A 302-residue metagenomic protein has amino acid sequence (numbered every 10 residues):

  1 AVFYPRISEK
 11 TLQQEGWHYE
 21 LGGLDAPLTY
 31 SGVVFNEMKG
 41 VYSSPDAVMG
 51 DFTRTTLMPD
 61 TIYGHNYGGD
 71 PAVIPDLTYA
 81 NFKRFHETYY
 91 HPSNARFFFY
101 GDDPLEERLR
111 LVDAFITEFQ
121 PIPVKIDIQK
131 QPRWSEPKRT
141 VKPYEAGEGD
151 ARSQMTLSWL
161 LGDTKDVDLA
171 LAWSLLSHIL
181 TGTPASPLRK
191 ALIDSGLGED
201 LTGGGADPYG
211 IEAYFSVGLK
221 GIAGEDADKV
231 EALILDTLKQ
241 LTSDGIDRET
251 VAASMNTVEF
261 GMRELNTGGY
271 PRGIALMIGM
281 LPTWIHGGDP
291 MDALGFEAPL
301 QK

Functional and structural regions predicted by a protein language model:
A1-P137, P143-A172, H178-K302: Charge-rich, well-structured scaffold segments of protease-associated domains
